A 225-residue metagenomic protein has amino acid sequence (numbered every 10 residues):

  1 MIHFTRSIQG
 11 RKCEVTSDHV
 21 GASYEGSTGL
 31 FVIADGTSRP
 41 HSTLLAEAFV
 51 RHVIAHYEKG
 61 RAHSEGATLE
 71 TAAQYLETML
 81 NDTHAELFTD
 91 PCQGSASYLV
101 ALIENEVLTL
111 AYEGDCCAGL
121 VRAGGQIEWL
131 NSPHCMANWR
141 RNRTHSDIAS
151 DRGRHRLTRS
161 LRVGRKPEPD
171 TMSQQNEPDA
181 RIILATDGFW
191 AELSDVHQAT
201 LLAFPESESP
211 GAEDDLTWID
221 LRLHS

Functional and structural regions predicted by a protein language model:
M1-S225: PP2C/PPM-type serine/threonine phosphatase catalytic domain
